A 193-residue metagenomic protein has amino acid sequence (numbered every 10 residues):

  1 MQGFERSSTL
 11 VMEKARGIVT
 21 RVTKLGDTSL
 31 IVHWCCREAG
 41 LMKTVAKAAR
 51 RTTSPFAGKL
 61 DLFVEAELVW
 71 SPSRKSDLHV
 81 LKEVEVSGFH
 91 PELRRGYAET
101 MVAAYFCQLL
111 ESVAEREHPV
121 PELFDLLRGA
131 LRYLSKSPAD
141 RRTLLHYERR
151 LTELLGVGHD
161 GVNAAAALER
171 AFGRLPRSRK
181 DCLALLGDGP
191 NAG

Functional and structural regions predicted by a protein language model:
Q2-G193: Non-catalytic alpha-helical scaffolds and adjoining flexible linkers that form interface surfaces for assembly
